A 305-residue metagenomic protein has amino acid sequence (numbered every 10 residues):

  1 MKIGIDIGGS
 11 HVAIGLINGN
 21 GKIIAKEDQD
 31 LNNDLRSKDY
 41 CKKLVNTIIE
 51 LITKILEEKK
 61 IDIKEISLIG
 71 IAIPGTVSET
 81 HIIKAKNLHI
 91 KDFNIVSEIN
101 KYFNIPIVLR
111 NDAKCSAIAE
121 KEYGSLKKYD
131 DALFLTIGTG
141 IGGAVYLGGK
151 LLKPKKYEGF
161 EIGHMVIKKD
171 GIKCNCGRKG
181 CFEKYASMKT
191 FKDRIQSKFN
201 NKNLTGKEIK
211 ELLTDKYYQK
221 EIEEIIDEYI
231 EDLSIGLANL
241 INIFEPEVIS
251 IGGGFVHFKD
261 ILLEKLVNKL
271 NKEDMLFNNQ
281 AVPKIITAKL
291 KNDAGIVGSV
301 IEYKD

Functional and structural regions predicted by a protein language model:
M1-S67, V77-I82, S97, K101-I107 (+3 more regions): ATP-binding/phosphotransfer module of carbohydrate and carboxylate kinases, centering on a glycine-rich
Q29-D30, H89, E158: A generic structural motif
P74: Conserved NAD(P)H cofactor-binding loop of Rossmann-fold oxidoreductase domains
I82-K91: A charged helix-plus-loop insertion that forms the helical arch/lid used to bind and gate nucleic-acid substrates
L109-A113, A117: Short loop/edge segments at beta-strand edges and connector loops that shape dinucleotide/nucleotide cofactor-binding
D112, G138, S299: Active-site glycine-centered loops adjacent to acidic/histidine catalytic or metal-binding residues that shape
K127-Y185: Glycine-rich phosphate-binding loop of actin/hexokinase-like ATP-binding domains
